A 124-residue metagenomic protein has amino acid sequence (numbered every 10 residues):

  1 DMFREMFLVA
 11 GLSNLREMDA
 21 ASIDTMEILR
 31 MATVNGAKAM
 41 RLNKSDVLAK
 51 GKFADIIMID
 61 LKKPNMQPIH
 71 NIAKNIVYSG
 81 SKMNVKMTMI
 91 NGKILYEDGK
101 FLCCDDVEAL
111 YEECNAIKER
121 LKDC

Functional and structural regions predicted by a protein language model:
D1-K63, S79-K82: His/Asp/Glu-enriched, well-ordered alpha-helical/loop segment that forms or immediately abuts the divalent-metal
S13, I76, C114-I117: Generic hydrophobic, helix-prone segments enriched in Leu/Val/Ile
M18-I23, K86-K93, K118-L121: Short C-terminal domain-edge/linker segments immediately following a structured domain
T25, L29, V107-C114: Generic structural signal for well-ordered, non-membrane alpha-helical segments in soluble metabolic enzymes
G36-R41, Y96, K118, K122: Generic helix-packing signal
A54-Y111: C-terminal cap of metal-dependent C-N hydrolases
L110-C124: Short, solvent-exposed cationic patches
